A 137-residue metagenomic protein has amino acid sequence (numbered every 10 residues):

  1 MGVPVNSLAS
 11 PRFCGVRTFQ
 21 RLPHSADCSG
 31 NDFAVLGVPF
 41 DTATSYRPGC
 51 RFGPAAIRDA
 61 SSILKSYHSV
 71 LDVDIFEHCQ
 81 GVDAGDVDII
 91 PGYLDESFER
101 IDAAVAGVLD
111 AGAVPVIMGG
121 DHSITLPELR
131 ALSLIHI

Functional and structural regions predicted by a protein language model:
G2-D95: N-terminal glycine-rich anion-binding loop in soluble enzyme alpha/beta folds
F33, V114-P115: Residue-level preference for the first positions of well-ordered beta-strands
D95-A106: Helix-loop module immediately N-terminal to the HCX5R catalytic loop in PTP-like cysteine phosphatase domains
V108-A113: Glycine-rich phosphate-binding loop signature in dinucleotide/nucleotide-binding domains
M118-D121: Glycine-rich beta-strand-to-loop/alpha-helix junction loops that act as flexible
T125-L126: Short, well-ordered alpha-helical microsegments
L129-R130: Metal-dependent catalytic neighborhoods of phosphoester/phosphodiester hydrolases
I135-I137: Conserved small/polar residues in nucleotide/adenosyl-binding loops
